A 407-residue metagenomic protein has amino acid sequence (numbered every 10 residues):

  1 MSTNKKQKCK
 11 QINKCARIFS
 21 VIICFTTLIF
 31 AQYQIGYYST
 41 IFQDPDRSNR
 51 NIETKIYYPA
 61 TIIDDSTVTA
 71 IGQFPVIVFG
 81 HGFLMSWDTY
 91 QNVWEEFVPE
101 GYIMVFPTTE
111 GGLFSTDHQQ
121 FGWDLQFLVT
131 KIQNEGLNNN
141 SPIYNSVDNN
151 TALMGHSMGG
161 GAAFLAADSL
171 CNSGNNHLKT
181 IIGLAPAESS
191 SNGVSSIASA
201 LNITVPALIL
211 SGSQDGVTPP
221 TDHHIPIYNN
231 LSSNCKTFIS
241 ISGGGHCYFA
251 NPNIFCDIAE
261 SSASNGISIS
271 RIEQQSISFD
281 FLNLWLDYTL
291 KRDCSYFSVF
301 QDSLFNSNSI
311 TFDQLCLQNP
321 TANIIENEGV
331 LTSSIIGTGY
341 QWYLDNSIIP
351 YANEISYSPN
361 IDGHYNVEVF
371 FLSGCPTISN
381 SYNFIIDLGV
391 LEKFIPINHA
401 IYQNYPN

Functional and structural regions predicted by a protein language model:
Q32-G72: N-terminal cap/lid segment of alpha/beta-hydrolase-fold proteins
T67-Q73, D117-G161, D168-S173: Gly/Ser-rich "nucleophile elbow"/oxyanion-hole loop immediately N-terminal to the catalytic nucleophile in hydrolases
F74, H81-M85: Active-site glycine-rich loops that stabilize anionic/oxyanionic intermediates across multiple enzyme folds
D88-P107: Short amphipathic alpha-helix adjacent to the substrate-entry channel of hydrolases
N175-F249: The feature captures the conserved acid-bearing segment of alpha/beta-hydrolase catalytic domains
G243-G245, P252-N319: Alpha/beta-hydrolase-fold serine-hydrolase catalytic core, especially in secreted/extracellular enzymes
N323-G329, L344, L391-N407: Surface-exposed, proline-anchored Ser/Thr-rich loop/turn motifs
Q341-N360: Surface-exposed, flexible coil segments in extracellular/virion-facing regions
